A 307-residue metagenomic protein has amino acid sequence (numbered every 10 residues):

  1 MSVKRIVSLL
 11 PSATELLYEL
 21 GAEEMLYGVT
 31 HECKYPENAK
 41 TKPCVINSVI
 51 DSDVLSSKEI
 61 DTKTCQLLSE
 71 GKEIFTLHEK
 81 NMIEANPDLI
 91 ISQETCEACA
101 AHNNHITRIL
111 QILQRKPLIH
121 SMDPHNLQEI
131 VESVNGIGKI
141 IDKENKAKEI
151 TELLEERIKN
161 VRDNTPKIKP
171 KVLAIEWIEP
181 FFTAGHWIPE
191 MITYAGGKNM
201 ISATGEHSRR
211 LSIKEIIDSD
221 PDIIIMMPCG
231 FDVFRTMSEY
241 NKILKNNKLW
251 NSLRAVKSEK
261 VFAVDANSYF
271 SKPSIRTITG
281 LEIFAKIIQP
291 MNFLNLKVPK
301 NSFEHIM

Functional and structural regions predicted by a protein language model:
M1-M307: N-terminal ligand-binding lobe of clamshell/alpha-beta domains
